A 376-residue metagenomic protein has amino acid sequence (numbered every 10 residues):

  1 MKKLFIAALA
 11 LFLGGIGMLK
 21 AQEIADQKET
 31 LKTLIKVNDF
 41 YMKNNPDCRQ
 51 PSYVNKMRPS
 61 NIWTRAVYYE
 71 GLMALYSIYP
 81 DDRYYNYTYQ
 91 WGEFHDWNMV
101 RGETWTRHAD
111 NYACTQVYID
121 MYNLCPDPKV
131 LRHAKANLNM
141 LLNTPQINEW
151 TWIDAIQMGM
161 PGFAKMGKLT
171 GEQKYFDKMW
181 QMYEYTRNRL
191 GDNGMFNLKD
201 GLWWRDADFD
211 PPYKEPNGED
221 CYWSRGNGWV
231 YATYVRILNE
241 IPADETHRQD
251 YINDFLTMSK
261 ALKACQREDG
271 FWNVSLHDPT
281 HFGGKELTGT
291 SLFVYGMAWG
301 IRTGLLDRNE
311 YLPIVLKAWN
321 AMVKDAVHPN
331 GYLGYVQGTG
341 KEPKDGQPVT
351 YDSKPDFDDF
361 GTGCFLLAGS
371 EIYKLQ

Functional and structural regions predicted by a protein language model:
M1-A25: Bacterial Sec-dependent N-terminal signal peptides
I24-A66, I78-Y85, F94-N98, E103-A109 (+6 more regions): CBM-like carbohydrate-recognition segments
K43, E93-W97, N143, N188 (+1 more regions): Amphipathic alpha-helical segments of tetratricopeptide repeats
E93-V100, N139-Q146, D206-D220, W272-H281 (+1 more regions): Acidic/His metal-coordination segments adjacent to aromatic residues that form catalytic metal sites in metalloenzymes
V130-F163: Asp-box/WD-like beta-propeller blade repeats and closely related beta-sheet repeat scaffolds
D154, A164-L276, G283-V294, L306-G340 (+3 more regions): Extended ligand-binding clefts on enzyme/binding-domain cores
